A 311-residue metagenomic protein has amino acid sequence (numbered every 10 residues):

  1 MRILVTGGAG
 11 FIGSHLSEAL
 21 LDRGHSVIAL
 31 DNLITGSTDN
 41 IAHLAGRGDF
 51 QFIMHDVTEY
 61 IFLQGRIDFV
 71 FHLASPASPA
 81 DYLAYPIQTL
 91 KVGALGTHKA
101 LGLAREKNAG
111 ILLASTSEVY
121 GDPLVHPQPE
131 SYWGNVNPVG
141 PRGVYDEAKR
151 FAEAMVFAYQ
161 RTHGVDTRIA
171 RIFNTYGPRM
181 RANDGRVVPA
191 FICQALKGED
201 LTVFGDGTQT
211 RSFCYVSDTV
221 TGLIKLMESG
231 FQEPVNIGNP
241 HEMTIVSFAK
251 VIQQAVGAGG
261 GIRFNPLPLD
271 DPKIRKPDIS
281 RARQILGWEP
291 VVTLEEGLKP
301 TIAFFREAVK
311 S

Functional and structural regions predicted by a protein language model:
M1-T175, S217, L223, W288 (+4 more regions): N-terminal Rossmann-like NAD(P)+-binding domain of SDR-like oxidoreductases, especially those catalyzing
I3, L16, H55, N174 (+1 more regions): C-terminal substrate-binding subdomain of Rossmann-fold SDR/epimerase-dehydratase oxidoreductases
A9, S117, R179, G207 (+1 more regions): Acidic beta-to-alpha connecting loop that harbors the catalytic carboxylate
G36-T38, G121-D122, R179, I245 (+1 more regions): A short beta-to-alpha transition loop/helix N-cap that caps and shapes the active-site region
A84-Y85, R179-D184: Short, solvent-exposed loop/turn segments at secondary-structure boundaries
H126-P127, A182-A190: A glycine/serine/threonine-rich, flexible loop-to-helix segment that serves as the NAD(P) cofactor-binding "lid"
F151, M155, Y159, F191 (+2 more regions): Hydrophobic alpha-helix immediately C-terminal to the catalytic Tyr-X-X-X-Lys motif of short-chain
